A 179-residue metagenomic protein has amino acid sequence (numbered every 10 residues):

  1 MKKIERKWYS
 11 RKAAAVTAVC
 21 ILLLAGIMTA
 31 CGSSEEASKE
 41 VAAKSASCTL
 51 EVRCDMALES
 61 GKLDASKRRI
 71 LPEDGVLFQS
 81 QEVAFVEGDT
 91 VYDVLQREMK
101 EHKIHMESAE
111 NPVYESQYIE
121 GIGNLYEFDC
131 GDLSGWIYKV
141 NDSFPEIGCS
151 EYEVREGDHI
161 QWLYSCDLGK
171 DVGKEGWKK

Functional and structural regions predicted by a protein language model:
K2-K179: Ubiquitin-like/PB1-type beta-grasp interaction modules and other compact soluble beta-rich domains
